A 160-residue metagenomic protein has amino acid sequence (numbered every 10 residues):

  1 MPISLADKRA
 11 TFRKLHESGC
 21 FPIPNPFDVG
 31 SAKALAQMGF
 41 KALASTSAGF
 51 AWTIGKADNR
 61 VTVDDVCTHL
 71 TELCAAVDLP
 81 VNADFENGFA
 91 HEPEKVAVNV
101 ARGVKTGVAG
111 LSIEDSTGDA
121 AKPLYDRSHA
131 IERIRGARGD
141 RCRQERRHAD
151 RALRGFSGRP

Functional and structural regions predicted by a protein language model:
P2, D7-T11, S18, K56-A83 (+2 more regions): Alpha-helix-loop-beta-strand connector modules within alpha/beta enzyme cores
I3, D7-A48, T53: N-terminal beta1-alpha1-beta2 module of alpha/beta enzyme domains
K14-S31, G55-R60, N82-K95, P123-L124 (+1 more regions): Active-site mouth loops of central-metabolism enzymes
V29-Q37, A97-V104, I134-D140: Short amphipathic alpha-helices and their capping/turn segments at secondary-structure boundaries
F40-K41, G103, G155: Short glycine-enriched loops at secondary-structure junctions
A42-C67, N87-P93, L111-I131: Glycine-rich, proline-tolerant flexible connector loops at the mouths of alpha/beta enzymes
P93-A109, P160: Short, electropositive alpha-helical surface patch
